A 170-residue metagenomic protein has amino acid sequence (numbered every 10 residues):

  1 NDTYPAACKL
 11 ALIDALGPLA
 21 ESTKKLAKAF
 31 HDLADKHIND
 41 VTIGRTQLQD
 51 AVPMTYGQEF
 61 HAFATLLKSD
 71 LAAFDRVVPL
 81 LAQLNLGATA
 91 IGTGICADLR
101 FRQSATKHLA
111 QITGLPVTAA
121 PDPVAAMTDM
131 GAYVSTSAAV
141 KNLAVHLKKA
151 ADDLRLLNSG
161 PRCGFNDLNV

Functional and structural regions predicted by a protein language model:
N1-V170: Conserved, well-structured ligand/cofactor-binding cores
